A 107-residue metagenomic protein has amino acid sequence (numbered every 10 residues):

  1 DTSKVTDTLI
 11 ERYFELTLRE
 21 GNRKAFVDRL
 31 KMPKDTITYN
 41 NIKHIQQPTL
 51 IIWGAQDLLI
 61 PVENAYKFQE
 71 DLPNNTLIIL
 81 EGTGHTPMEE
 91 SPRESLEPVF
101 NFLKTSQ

Functional and structural regions predicted by a protein language model:
D1-H44: Conserved alpha/beta-hydrolase catalytic His-Asp/Glu region
N40, E63, E90-E94: Generic recognition of short, well-ordered alpha-helical segments
K43-Q46, D71-L72: Short, conserved loop/helix-junction motifs that constitute active-site signature segments in enzyme catalytic cores
I45, I51-W53, D57: Short beta-strand/loop motif that positions the catalytic acidic residue of the alpha/beta-hydrolase fold
L58-N64: Conserved alpha/beta-hydrolase "acid-adjacent" motif
Y66-N75: Active-site-adjacent alpha-helix of alpha/beta-hydrolase-fold enzymes
N75-Q107: Catalytic active-site module of serine/aspartate enzymes centered on a nucleophile-bearing elbow/loop
